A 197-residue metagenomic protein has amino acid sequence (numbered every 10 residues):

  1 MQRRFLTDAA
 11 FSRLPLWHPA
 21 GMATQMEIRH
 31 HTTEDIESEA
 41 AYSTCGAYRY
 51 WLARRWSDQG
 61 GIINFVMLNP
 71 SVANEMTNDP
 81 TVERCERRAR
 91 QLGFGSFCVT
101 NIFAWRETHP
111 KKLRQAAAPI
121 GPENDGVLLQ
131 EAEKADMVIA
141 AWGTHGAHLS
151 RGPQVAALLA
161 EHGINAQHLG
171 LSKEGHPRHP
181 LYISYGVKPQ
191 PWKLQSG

Functional and structural regions predicted by a protein language model:
Q2-D79: Active-site and ligand/interface coordination hotspots across diverse enzymes and nucleic-acid-associated assemblies
Q2-F5, L113-G197: Glycine/proline-rich loop-helix segments at beta-alpha junctions forming the active-site rim of enzyme cores
G46, Y50, D79-E86, A118-G126: Short acidic (Asp/Glu) patches
P70-E75, K111-A117: Surface-exposed cleft-lining segments at the edges of enzyme active sites
P70-V72, A104, H145: Short, glycine/serine-rich, charged loops/turns that create anion-binding and catalytic segments at active sites
S71-G93: A short mixed-secondary-structure module that forms the rim of ligand-binding clefts
G95-K111: Short connector loops at secondary-structure junctions
